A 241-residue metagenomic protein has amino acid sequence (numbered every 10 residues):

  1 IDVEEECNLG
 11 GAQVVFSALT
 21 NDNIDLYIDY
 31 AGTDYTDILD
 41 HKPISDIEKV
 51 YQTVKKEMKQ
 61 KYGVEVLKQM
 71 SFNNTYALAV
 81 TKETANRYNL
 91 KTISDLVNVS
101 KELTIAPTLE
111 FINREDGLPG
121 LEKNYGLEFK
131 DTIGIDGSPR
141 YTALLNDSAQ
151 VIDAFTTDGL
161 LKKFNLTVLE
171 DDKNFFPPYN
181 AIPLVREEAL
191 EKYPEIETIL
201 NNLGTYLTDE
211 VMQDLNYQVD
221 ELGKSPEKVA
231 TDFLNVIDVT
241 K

Functional and structural regions predicted by a protein language model:
I1-C7, K101-T104, E122-I135: A local structural motif
E4-S17, D34, L109, K130-T142: Short helix-initiation/N-cap motifs at beta->coil->alpha
Q13-I24, D40-K42, N98, P119-N124 (+1 more regions): Short helices/loops that flank or line small-molecule/ion binding pockets
I28-D29, D153-A154: Short beta-strand and adjacent tight-turn residues that come in two discontinuous sequence segments and form the edges
I38-L67, S148, L160-N174: Ligand-binding "clamshell"
V50-T104, E187, T205-D209: A conserved helix-loop-strand patch within extracytoplasmic ligand-binding domains of the periplasmic binding
E122-N124, E195-K241: An extracytoplasmic/periplasmic, membrane-proximal ligand-sensing/linker region
K163-I199: C-terminal lobe and pocket-closing loops of periplasmic/extracytoplasmic Venus-flytrap solute-binding proteins
